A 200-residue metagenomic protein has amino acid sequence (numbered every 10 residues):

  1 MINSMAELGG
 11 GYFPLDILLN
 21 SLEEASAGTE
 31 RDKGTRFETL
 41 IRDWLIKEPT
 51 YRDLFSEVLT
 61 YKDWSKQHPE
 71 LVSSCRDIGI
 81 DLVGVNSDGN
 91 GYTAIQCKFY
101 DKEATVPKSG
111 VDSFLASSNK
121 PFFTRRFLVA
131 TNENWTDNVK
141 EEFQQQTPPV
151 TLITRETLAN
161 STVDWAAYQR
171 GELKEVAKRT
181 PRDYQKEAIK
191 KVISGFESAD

Functional and structural regions predicted by a protein language model:
I2-A27, W44, Y51-R52, Y61 (+2 more regions): ATP-dependent helicase/translocase motor core
K33-P121: Catalytic centers of nucleases
